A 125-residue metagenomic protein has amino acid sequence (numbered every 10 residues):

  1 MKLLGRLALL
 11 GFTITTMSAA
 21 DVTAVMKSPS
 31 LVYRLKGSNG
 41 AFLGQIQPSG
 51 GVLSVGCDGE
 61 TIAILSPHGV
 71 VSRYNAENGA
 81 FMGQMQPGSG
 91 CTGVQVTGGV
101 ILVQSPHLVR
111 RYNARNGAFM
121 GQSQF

Functional and structural regions predicted by a protein language model:
K2-L10: Sec-dependent signal peptide recognition, specifically the positively charged N-region followed immediately by
A20-D21, P48-E60, P87-G99: Repeated scaffold domains used in trafficking and secretory/extracellular systems, primarily beta-propellers
A20-G44: An edge-strand/N-cap motif at the start of beta-rich repeat modules
D21-K27, E60-S66, T97-S105: Short beta-strand elements that form the blades of beta-propeller/WD-repeat-like and other beta-sheet-rich scaffold
P29-Y33, H68-V71, H107-R110: Loop/turn residues immediately N-terminal
G37-N39, N75-N78, A114-N116: Short loop/turn segments that connect beta-strands within beta-propeller blades
A41-Q47, A80-Q86, A118-S123: A short beta-strand motif characteristic of beta-propeller blades
V100-N116, Q124: Short, exposed beta-strand-loop hairpins at the edges of beta-sheets in extracellular/periplasmic proteins
